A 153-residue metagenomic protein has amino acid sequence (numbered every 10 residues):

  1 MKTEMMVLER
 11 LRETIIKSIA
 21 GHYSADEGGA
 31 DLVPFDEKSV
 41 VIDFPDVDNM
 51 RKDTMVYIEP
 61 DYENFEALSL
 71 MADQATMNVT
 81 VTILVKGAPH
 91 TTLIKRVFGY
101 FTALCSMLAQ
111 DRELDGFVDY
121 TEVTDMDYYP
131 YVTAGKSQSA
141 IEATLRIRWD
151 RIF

Functional and structural regions predicted by a protein language model:
M1-E9, T91, K95, T133-G135: Charge-dense, low-complexity intrinsically disordered segments
M1-M71, M107: Small/polar-rich, solvent-exposed N-terminal microdomains that initiate assembly or binding
S18-A25, A30-D31, F35, K52-V56 (+1 more regions): Acidic-leaning, charged glycine-interspersed low-complexity segments
E66-S69, T92, P130-T133: Short helix-to-loop capping/linker segments positioned immediately adjacent to catalytic or ligand/cofactor-binding
S69-T76, L84-M107: Extracellular/virion structural assembly segments
A72-A88, Q138-R151: Oligomerization/assembly interface segments of phage tail-like spikes and tubes
